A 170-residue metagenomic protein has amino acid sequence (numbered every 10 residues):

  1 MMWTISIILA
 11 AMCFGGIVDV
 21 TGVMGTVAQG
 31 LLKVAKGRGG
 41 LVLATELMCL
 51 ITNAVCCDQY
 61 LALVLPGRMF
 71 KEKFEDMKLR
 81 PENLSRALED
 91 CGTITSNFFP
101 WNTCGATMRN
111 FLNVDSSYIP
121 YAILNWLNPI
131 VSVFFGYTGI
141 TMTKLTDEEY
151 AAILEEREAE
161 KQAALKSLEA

Functional and structural regions predicted by a protein language model:
M1-G25, V42, E46, L50-I51 (+1 more regions): Core transmembrane alpha-helical segments of multi-pass membrane transporters/permeases
M1-I5, T21, G30-E46, M77-L84 (+1 more regions): Membrane-interfacial loop-to-helix junctions in multi-pass transporters
A11, L31-M69: Hydrophobic alpha-helical transmembrane segments of multi-pass integral membrane proteins, predominantly secondary
V20, M24, D58-L61, Y137-E148: Transmembrane helix-loop junctions in multipass membrane proteins, especially transporters and channels
V23-A35, P66, K73, C91: Hydrophobic alpha-helical segments of integral membrane proteins, encompassing both true transmembrane helices
V27, Y60-K73, N102-N113: Re-entrant/interfacial helical elements at transmembrane boundaries that shape and gate the permeation pathway
G40-N53, M77-F98, I119-N128: Alpha-helical transmembrane segments of multi-pass membrane proteins
D76, A106-A170: Juxtamembrane and boundary regions of transmembrane helices in multi-pass small-molecule transporters and channels
